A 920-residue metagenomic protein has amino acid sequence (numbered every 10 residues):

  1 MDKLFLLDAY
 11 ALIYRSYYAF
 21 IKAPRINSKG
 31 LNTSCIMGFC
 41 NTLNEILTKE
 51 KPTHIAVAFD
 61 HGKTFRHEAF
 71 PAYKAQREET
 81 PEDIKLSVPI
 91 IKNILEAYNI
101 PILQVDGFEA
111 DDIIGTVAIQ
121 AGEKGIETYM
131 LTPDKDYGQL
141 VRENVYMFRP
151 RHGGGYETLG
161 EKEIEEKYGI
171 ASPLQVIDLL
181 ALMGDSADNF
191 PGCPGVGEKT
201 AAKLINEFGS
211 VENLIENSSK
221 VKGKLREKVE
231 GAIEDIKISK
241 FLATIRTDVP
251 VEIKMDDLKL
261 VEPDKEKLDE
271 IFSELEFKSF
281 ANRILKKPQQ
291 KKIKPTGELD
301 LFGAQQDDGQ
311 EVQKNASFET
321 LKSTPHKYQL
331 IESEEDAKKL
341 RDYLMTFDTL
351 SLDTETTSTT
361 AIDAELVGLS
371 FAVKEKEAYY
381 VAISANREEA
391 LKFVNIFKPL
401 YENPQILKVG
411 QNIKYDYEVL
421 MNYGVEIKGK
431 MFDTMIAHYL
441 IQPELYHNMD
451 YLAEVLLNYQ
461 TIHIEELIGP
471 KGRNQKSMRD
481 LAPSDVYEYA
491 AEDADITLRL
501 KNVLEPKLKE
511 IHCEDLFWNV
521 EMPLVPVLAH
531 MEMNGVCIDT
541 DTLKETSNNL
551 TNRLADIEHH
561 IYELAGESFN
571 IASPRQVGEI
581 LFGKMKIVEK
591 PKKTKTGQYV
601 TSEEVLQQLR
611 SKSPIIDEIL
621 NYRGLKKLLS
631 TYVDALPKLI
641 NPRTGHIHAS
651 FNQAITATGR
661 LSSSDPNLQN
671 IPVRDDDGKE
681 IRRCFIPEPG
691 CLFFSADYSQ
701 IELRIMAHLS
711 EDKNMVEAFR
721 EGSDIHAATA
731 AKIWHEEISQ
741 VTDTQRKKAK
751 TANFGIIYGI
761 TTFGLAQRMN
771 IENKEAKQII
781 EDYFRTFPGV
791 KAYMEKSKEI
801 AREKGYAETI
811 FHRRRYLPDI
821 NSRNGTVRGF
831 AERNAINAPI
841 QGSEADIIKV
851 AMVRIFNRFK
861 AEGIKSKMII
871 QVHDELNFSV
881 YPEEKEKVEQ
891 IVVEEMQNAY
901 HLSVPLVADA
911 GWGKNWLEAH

Functional and structural regions predicted by a protein language model:
D2-L131, K135-K162, D235-I238, T244-E252 (+2 more regions): Noncatalytic, basic helical substrate-engagement surface that gates or grips nucleic-acid strands
L4-F5, R15-E50, H54, P71-A72 (+6 more regions): Conserved RNase H-like, two-metal-ion catalytic cores of nucleic-acid enzymes
A75-L86, R142-I170, R226-K228, Y379-L391 (+4 more regions): Short alpha-helix plus adjacent loop in nuclease-associated cores
G184-E207, F272-E276, D539: Helix-hairpin-helix
A232-S384, Q411, E444, L452 (+10 more regions): Conserved "right-hand" nucleotidyltransferase catalytic core of DNA-directed polymerases
K476-R479, P526, M533, N641-T644 (+5 more regions): Conserved catalytic core of nucleic-acid polymerases
L508-V520, L524, I847-V872, L876: Active-site palm subdomain of RNA-directed nucleic acid polymerases
N552, D556-H559, E563-D617, R785-N837 (+1 more regions): C-terminal polymerase-core module
